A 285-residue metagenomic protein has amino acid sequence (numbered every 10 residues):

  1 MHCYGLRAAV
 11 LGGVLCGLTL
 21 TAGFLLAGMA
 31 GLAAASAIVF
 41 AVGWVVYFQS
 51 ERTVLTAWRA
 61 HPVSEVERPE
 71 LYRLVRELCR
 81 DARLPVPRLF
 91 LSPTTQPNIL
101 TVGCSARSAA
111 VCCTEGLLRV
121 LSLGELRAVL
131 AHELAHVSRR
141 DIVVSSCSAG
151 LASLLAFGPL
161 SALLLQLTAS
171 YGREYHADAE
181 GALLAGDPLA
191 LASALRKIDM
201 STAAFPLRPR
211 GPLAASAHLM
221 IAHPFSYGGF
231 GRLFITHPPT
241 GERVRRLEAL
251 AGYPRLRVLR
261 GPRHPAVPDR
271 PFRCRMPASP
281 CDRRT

Functional and structural regions predicted by a protein language model:
M1-N98, L154-Y171, Y175, D199-T202 (+1 more regions): Hydrophobic or amphipathic, alpha-helical segments that drive membrane association/targeting
T21, L160, S170, L183-T285: Cytosolic-facing loops and C-terminal tails of multi-pass membrane proteins
A34, S145-C147, A177: Hydrophobic alpha-helical membrane segments of integral membrane proteins
V63, C112-A128: Short pre-active-site segment immediately N-terminal to the catalytic Zn-binding motif
V75, C113, A128-D141, E174-D178: Active-site recognition of the HExxH zinc-binding catalytic motif
P93-A109: Catalytic zinc-binding patch centered on the HExxH motif and its immediate surroundings that defines zinc-dependent
L134-S153, P188-L189: Catalytic Zn2+-binding segment of zinc metalloproteases
